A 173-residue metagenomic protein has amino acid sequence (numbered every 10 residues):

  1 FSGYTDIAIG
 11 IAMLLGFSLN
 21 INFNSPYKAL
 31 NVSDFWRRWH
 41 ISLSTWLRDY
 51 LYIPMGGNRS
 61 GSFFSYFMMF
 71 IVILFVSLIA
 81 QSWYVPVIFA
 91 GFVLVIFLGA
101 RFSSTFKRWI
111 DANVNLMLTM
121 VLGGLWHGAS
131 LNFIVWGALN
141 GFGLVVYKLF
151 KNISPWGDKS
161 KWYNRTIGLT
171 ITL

Functional and structural regions predicted by a protein language model:
F1-L173: Membrane-embedded transmembrane alpha-helical bundles that form the catalytic cores of multi-pass lipid-modifying
